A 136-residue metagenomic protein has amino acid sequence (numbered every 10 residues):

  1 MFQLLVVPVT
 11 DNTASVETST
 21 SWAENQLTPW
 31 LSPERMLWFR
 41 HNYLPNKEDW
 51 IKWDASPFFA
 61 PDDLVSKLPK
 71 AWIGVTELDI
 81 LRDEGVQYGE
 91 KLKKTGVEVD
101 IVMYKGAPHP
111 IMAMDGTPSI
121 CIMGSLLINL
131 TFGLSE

Functional and structural regions predicted by a protein language model:
M1-E136: Alpha/beta-hydrolase superfamily serine-hydrolase fold, recognizing
